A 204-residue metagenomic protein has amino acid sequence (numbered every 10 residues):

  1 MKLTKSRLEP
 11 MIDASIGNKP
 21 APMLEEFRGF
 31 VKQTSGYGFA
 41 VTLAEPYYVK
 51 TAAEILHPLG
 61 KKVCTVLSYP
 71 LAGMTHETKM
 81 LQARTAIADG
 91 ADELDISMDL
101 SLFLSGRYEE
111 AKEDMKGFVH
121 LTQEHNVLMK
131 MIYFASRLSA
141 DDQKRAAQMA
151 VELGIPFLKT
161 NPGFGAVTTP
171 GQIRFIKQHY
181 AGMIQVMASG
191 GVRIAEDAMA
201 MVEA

Functional and structural regions predicted by a protein language model:
M1-R84, A88, R145, M149: Conserved N-terminal beta1-alpha1 strand-loop-helix module at the mouth
R7-M11, A40-V41, G60-C64, E93-D95 (+3 more regions): Structural preference for beta-strand elements that scaffold enzyme active sites
D13, A52, A86, M131 (+3 more regions): Conserved, mostly hydrophobic/aromatic
V31-T51, Y69, L94-E113, T160-T168: Glycine-rich, proline-tolerant flexible connector loops at the mouths of alpha/beta enzymes
P46, K50-L71, Y108-K130, E152-L153 (+1 more regions): Alpha-helix-loop-beta-strand connector modules within alpha/beta enzyme cores
M74-A88, L138-M149, I173-G182, V186-A188 (+1 more regions): Catalytic cores of alpha/beta
L81-A83, I87-F134: Hydrophobic, well-structured mid-protein blocks that either form specific transmembrane helices
L100, S105, Y133-R174: Glycine/Thr-rich beta-alpha phosphate-binding loop at enzyme active sites
